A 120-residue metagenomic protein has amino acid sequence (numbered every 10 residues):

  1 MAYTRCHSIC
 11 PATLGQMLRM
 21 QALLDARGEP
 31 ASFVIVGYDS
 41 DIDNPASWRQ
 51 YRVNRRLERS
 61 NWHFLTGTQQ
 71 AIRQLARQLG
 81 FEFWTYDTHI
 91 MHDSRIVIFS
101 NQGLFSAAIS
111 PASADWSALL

Functional and structural regions predicted by a protein language model:
M1-M17: Short active-site neighborhood of thiol/selenol oxidoreductases, capturing the structured segment around
M1-T4, V36-D41, L57, T68-Q70 (+3 more regions): Solvent-exposed coil/turn segments that connect beta secondary-structure elements in extracytoplasmic/periplasmic
L14-L75: Structural microenvironment flanking redox-active thiols in thiol-disulfide oxidoreductases
M17-M20, R52-R56, F83-Y86, G103 (+1 more regions): Short, low-complexity, polar/charged sequence segments that are solvent-exposed and flexible
N61-W62, R73, L79-T85, H89-V97: Structural micro-motif
Y86-L120: Thiol-/selenol-based redox modules, centered on thioredoxin-like and closely related oxidoreductase domains
